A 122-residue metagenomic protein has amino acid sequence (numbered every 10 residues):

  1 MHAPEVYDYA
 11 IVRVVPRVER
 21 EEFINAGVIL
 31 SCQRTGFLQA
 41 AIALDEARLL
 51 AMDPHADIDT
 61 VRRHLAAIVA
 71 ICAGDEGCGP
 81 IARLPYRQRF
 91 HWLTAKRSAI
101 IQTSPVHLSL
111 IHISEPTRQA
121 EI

Functional and structural regions predicted by a protein language model:
M1-L38: Short, charged/polar N-terminal "headpieces" of proteins
R13, R17-R20, R48, R89 (+1 more regions): Basic side chains
E21, F37, L49, A120-E121: A broad, structure-centric signal for solvent-exposed, well-ordered loop/edge residues that line or flank functional
E21-E22, A47-L50, H91, S98-A99: Flexible, active-site-adjacent loop/turn segments at secondary-structure boundaries
R34-G77: Compact, glycine/acidic-enriched structural inserts
A43, H55-D59, H91-L108: Conserved phosphate/oxyanion-binding catalytic-loop motifs
A67-A95: Mid-chain, well-packed structural core segment of small domains
I111-I122: Single conserved hydrophobic/aromatic residue that forms the stacking wall/gate of nucleotide- or nucleobase-binding
